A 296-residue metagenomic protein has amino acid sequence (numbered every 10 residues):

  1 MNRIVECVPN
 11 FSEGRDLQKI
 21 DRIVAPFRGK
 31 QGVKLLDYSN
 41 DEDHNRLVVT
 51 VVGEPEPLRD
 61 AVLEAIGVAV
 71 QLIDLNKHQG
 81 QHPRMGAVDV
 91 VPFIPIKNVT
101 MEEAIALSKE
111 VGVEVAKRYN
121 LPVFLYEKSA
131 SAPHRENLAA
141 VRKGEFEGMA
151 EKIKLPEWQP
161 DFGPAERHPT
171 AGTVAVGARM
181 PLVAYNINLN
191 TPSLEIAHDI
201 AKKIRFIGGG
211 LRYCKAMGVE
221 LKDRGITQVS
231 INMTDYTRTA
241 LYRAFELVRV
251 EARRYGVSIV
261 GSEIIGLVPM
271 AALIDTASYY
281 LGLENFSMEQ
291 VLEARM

Functional and structural regions predicted by a protein language model:
M1-M296: Long, contiguous binding/interaction regions
